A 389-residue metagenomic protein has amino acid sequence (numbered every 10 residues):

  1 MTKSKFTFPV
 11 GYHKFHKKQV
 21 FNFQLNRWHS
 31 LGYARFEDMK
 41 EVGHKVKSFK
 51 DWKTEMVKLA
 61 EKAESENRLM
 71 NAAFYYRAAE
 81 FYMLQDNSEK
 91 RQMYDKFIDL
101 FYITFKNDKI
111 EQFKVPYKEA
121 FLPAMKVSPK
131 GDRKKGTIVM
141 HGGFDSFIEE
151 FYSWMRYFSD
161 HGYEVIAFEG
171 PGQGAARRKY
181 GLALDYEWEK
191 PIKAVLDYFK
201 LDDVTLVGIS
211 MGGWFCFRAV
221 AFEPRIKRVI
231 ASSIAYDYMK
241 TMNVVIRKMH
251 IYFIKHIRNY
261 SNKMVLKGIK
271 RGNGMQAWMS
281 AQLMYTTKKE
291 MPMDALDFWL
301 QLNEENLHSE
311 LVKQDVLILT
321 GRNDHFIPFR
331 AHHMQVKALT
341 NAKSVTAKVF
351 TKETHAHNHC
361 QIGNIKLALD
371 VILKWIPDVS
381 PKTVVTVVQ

Functional and structural regions predicted by a protein language model:
F49, M56, N87, R91-G131: N-terminal cap/lid segment of alpha/beta-hydrolase-fold proteins
M83, T351-K366: Catalytic histidine-centered segment of alpha/beta-hydrolase-like enzymes
E150, G181-L201: Alpha/beta-hydrolase active-site loop
W154, Q314, P328-A338: Short alpha-helix in the alpha/beta-hydrolase fold that links the catalytic acid
F158-A175: Conserved alpha/beta-hydrolase
F222-D297, T320: Hydrolase active-site cap/lid region
V312-K313, I318-T320, D324: Short beta-strand/loop motif that positions the catalytic acidic residue of the alpha/beta-hydrolase fold
K337-H357: Catalytic histidine neighborhood in serine/cysteine hydrolases with alpha/beta-hydrolase-type architecture
